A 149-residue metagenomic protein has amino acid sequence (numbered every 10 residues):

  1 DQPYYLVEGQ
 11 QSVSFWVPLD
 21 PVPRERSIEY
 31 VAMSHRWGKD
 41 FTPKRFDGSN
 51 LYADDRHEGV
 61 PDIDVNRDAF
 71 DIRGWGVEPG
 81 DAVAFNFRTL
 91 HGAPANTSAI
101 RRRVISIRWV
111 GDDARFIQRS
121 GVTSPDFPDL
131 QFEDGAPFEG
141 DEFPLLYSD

Functional and structural regions predicted by a protein language model:
D1-P3: Short acidic (Asp/Glu) patches
Y5-L6, R73, A95: Short, flexible, glycine/charge-rich loop motifs used to bind or transfer phosphoryl groups or to couple energy/partner
L6, N66-D68, S98: Sterically constrained small-residue positions within well-ordered secondary structures of folded domains
L6-P23, G76-P79, A84, R108-D113: Short, conserved beta-strand element in jelly-roll/cupin
V13, R26, R103: Change "...and in nucleic-acid phosphodiester-cleaving endonucleases..." to "...and in nucleic-acid processing enzymes
F15-P23, G48-E58, D64-A69, I117-F127 (+1 more regions): Low-complexity, flexible helical/coil segments
P23-L90: Double-stranded beta-helix
P43-F46, A82-A84, R88-D149: Non-heme Fe(II)/2-oxoglutarate
